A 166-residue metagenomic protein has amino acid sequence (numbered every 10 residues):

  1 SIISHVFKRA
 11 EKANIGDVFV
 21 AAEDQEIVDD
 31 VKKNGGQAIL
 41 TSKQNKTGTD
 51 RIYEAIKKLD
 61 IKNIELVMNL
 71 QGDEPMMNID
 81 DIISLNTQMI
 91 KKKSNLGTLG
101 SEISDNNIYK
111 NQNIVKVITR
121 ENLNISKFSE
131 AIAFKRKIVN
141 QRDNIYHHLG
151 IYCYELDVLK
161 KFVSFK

Functional and structural regions predicted by a protein language model:
S1-A22: N-terminal glycine-rich phosphate-binding loop and ensuing alpha1 helix
H5, Q71, H148: Histidine-centered active-site/metal-ligand motif
A10, E23, V67, S94-L99: Structured catalytic cores of enzymes that bind and process phosphorylated ligands/cofactors
A13-I15, G72, S164-K166: Short, contiguous strand/loop micro-motifs
I15, I61-I64, K91-N95: Short, high-confidence coil segments that cap the C-terminus of an alpha-helix and link into the following beta-strand
F19, Q25-S84: Short phosphate-binding loop-to-helix
M77-F165: Conserved core of the sugar-phosphate nucleotidyltransferase
